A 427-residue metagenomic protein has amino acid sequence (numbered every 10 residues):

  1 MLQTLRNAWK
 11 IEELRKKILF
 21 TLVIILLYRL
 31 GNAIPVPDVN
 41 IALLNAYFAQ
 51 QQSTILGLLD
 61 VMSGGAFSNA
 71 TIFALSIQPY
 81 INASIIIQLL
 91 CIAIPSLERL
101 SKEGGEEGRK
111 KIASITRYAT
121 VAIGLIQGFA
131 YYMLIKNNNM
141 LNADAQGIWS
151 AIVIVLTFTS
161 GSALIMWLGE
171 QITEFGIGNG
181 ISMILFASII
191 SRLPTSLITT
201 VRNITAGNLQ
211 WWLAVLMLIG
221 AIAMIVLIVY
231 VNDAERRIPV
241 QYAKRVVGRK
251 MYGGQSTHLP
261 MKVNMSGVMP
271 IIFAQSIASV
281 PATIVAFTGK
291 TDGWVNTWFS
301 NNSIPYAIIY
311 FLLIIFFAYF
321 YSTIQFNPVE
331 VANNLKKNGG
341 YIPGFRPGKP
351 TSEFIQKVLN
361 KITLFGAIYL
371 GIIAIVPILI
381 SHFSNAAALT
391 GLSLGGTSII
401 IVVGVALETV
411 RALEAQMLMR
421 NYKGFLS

Functional and structural regions predicted by a protein language model:
M1-S427: N-terminal cationic and glycine-rich segments that engage phosphates or anionic surfaces
